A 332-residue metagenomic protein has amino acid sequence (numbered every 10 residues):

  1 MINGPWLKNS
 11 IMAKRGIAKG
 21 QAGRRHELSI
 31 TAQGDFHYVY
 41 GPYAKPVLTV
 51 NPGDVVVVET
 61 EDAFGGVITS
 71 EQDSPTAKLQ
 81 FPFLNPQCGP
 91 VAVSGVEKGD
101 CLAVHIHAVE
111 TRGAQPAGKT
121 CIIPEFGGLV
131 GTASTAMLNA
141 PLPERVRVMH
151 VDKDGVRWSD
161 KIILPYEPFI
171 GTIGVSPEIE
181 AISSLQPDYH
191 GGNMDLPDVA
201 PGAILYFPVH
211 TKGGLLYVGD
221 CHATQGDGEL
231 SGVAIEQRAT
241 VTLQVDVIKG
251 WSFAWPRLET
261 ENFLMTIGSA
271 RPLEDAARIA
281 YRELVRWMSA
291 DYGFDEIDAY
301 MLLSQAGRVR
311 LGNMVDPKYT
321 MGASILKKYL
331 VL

Functional and structural regions predicted by a protein language model:
W6, R15-L79: N-terminal, Lys/Arg-enriched amphipathic/low-complexity engagement segments that precede the first folded domain
T31-G41, F81-C88, I182-H190, L284: Short, structured beta-strand/loop micro-motifs enriched in basic residues and often containing a Trp
V50, V93-V96, V199: Short, well-ordered loop/turn sites that connect or cap secondary structure elements
V58, C101-V104, F207: A generic structural signal for residues embedded in beta-strands
A63-S74, V109-I122, G213-A223, G312-M314: Short, Lys/Arg- and Gly-enriched loop/turn segments at beta-strand edges
A108-P201: Intrinsically disordered, low-complexity linker/loop segments enriched in Gly/Pro and charged/polar residues
Y166-E274: Conserved mixed alpha/beta catalytic, RNA-binding, or beta-rich assembly cores of soluble enzyme, regulatory
